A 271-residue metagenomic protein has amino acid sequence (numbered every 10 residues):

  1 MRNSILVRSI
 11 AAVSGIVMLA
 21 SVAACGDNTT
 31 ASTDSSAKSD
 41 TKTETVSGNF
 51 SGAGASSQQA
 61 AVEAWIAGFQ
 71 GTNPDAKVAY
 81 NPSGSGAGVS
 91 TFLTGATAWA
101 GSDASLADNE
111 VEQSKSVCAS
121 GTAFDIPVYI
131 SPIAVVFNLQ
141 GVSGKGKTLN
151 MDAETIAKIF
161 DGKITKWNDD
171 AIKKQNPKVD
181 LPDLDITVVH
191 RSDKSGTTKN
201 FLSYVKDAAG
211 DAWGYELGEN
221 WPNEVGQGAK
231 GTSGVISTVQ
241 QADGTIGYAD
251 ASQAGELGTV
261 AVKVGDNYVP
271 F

Functional and structural regions predicted by a protein language model:
M1-N28: Secretory targeting and sorting signals
S4, D40-T45, V179-L184: Extracellular/periplasmic juxtamembrane helices and adjacent flexible linkers that interface with membrane partners
S21-T41: Bacterial lipoprotein signal-peptidase II cleavage site
D34-K173, I236-T238, A254: N-terminal segment of the mature folded domain
A67-T72, T165-E224: Ligand-binding cleft/hinge of the Venus flytrap
A79-S83, V189, Q227, V260: General small-molecule cofactor/ligand-binding pocket signal
V89, K194-F271: Ligand-binding pocket segment of bilobal, Venus flytrap-like solute-binding proteins
A123, I130-P132, D183-I186, D243: Extracellular structured ligand-interaction cores
